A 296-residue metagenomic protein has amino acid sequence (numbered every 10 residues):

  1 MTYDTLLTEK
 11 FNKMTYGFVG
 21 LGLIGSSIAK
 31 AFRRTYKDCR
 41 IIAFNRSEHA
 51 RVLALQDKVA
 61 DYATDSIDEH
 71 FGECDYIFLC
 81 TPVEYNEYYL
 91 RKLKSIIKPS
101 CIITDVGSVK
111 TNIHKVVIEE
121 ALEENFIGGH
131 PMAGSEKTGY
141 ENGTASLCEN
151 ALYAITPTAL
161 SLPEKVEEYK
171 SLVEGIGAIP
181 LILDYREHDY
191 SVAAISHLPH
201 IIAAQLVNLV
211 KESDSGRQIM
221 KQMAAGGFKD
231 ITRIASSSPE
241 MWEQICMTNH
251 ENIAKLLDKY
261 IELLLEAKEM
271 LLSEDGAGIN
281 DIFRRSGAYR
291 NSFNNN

Functional and structural regions predicted by a protein language model:
T2-G72, Y76: NAD(P)+-binding Rossmann beta1-loop-alpha1 motif at the extreme N-terminus of oxidoreductases
T15, R40, N125, L152 (+1 more regions): Residues at the starts of beta-strands that form the adenosine-phosphate
R46-S47, T81, V106-S108: Short beta->alpha hinge that forms the Motif I/post-I loop of the SAM-binding pocket
Y62, I67-I102: Rossmann-like NAD(P)-binding element
Y89-E141: Rossmann-like NAD(P)(H) cofactor-binding subdomain of soluble oxidoreductases
L147-D230: Internal alpha-helical scaffold of NAD(P)-dependent oxidoreductase catalytic cores
R217-S286: Interdomain hinge/lid region at the active-site interface of Rossmann-like NAD(P)-dependent oxidoreductases
